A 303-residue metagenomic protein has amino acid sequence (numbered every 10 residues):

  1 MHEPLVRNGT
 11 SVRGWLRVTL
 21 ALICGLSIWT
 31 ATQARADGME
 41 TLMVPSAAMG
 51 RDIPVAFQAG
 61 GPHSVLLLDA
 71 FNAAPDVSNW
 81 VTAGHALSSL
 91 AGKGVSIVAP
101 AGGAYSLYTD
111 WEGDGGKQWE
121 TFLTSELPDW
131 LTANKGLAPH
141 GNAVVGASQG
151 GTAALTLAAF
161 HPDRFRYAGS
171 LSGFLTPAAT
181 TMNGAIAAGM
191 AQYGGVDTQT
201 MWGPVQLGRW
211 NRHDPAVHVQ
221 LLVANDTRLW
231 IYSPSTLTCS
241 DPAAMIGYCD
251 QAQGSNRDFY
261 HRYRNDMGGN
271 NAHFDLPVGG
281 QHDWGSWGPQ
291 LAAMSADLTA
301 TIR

Functional and structural regions predicted by a protein language model:
M1-A36: Secretory targeting and sorting signals
A34-R303: Non-catalytic cap/lid and distal C-terminal segments of serine-dependent acyl enzymes
